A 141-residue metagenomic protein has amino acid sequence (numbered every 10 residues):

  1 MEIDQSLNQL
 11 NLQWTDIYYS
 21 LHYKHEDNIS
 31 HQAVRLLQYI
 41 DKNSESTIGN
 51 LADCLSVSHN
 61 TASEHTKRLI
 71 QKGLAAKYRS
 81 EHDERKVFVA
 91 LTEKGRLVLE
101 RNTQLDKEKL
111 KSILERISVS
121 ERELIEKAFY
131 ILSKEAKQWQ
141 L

Functional and structural regions predicted by a protein language model:
M1-N28: N-terminal leader segment of winged-helix/HTH proteins
M1-Q9, S120-L141: C-terminal regulatory/oligomerization modules of transcriptional regulators
N11-W14, A33, F129: Short amphipathic alpha-helical/adjacent loop interface patches that line ligand and macromolecule-binding sites
W14-L21, N102, L132, A136: Hydrophobic recognition helices of helix-based DNA-binding modules
Y19-T61: N-terminal helix-turn-helix DNA-binding core of bacterial DNA-binding proteins
D41-K42, C54-V57, R101, L105 (+3 more regions): Alpha-helical structural segments
H65: Residues within the DNA-recognition helix of helix-turn-helix
R68-E126: Charged, amphipathic alpha-helical coiled-coil/dimerization segments
